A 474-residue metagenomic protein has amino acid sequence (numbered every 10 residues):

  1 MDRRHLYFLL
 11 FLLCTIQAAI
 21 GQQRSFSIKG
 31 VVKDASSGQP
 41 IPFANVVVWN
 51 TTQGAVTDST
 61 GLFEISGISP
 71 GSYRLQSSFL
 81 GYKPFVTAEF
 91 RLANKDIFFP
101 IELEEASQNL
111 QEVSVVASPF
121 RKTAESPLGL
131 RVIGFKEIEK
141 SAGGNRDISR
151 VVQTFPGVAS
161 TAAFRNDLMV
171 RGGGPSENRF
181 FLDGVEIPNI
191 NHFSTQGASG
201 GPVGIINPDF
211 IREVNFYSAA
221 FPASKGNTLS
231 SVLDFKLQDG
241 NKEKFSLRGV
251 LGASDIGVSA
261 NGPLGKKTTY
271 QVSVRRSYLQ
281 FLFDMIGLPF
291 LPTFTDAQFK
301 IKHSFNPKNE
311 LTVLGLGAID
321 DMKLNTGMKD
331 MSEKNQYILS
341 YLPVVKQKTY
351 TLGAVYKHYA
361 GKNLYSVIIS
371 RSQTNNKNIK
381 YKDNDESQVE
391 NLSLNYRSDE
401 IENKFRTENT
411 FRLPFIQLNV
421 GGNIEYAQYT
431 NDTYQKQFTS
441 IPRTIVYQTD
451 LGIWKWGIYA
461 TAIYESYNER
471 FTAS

Functional and structural regions predicted by a protein language model:
I20-E112, V116: Periplasm-facing N-terminal accessory domains of Gram-negative outer-membrane beta-barrel systems
S72, D147, R165, G201 (+10 more regions): Transmembrane beta-barrel architecture of outer-membrane proteins
K83, E89-A93, F99, V116 (+2 more regions): Periplasmic N-terminal accessory/gating domains of Gram-negative outer-membrane beta-barrel systems
F120, P175, I187, Q238 (+6 more regions): Structural signature of outer-membrane beta-barrel domains
V132-G134, S199, L288-T293, G327-Y337 (+2 more regions): Flexible, surface-exposed loop regions and adjacent strand-edge segments of Gram-negative outer-membrane beta-barrel
R179, E213-S224, S230-Q238, F245-P289 (+2 more regions): Predominantly transmembrane beta-strands of Gram-negative outer membrane beta-barrel pores used for transport
K242-L247, Q280-K302, Y337-T349, E390-K404: Outer-membrane beta-barrel proteins
K302-D320, L342-S474: Face-selective signature of the C-terminal outer-membrane beta-barrel domain
